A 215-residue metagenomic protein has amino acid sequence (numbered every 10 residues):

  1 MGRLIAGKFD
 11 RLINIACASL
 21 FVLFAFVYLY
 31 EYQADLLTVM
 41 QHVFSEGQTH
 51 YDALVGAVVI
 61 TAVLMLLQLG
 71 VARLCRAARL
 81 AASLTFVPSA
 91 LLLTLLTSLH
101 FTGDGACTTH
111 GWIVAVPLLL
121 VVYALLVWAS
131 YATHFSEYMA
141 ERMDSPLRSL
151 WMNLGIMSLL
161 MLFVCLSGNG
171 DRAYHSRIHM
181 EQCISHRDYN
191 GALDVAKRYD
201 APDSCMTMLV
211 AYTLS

Functional and structural regions predicted by a protein language model:
M1-P88: Membrane-anchoring hydrophobic segments
I13-N14, H42-V63, T109-A124, S149-W151 (+1 more regions): Alpha-helical transmembrane segments of polytopic membrane proteins
L23-L29, V87-L99, L159-V164: Aromatic-anchored segments of alpha-helical transmembrane domains
L64-L74, T108-P117, S136-R142, A201-Y212: Juxtamembrane/interfacial segments around transmembrane helices
L66, G70, L74, W128-T133 (+1 more regions): Hydrophobic membrane-targeting alpha-helices
A78-A140: Membrane-embedded alpha-helical segments of integral membrane proteins
S145-D171: Internal/C-terminal transmembrane anchor helices
G168-S215: Soluble catalytic regions of membrane-associated enzymes that act on cell-envelope and secretory-pathway components
